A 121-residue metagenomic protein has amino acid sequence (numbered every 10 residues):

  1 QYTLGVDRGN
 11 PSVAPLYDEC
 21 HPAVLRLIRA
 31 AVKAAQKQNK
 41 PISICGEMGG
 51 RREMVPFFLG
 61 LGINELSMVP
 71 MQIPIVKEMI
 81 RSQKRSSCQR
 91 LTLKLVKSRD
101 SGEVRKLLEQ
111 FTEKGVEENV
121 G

Functional and structural regions predicted by a protein language model:
Q1-G121: Non-catalytic helical/linker scaffolds that mediate oligomerization, partner binding, and domain coupling around large
